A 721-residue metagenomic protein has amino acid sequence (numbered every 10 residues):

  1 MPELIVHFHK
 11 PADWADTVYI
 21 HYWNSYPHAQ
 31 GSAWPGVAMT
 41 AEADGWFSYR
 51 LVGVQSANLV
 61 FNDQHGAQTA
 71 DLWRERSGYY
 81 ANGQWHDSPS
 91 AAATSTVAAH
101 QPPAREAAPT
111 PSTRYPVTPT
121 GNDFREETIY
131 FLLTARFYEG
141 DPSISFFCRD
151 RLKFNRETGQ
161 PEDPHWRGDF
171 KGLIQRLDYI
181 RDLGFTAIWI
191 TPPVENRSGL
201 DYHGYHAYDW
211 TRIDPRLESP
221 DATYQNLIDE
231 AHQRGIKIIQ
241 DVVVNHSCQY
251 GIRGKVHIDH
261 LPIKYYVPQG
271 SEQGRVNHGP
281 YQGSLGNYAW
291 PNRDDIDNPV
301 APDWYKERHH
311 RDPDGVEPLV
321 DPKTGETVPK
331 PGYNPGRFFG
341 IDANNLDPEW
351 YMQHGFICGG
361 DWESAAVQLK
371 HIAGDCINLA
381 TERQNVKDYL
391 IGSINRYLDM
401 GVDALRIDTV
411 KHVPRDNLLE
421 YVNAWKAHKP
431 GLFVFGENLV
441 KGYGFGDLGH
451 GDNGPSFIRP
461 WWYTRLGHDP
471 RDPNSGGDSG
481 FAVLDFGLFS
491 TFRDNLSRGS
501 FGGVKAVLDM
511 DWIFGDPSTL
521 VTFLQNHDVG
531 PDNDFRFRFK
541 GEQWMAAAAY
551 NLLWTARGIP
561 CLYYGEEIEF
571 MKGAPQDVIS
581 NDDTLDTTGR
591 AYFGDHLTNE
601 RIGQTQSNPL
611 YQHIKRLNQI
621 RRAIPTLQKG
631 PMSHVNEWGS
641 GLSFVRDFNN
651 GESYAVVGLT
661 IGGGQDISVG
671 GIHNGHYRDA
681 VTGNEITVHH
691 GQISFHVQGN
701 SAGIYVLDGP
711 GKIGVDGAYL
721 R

Functional and structural regions predicted by a protein language model:
P2-V6: Structural beta-strand segments of beta-rich domains
P11-V54, Q64-R74: Aromatic-rich carbohydrate-binding modules that target alpha-glucans
W14-D16, A29, F137-F146, G530-N533: Short, solvent-exposed loop/turn elements at domain surfaces
I20, L132, I180, I190 (+10 more regions): Conserved, mostly hydrophobic/aromatic
W34, D141-F170, F535-Q543, E685-Q698: Short, polar loop/linker segments at the starts of domains and inter-domain junctions
E42, N58-V60, G78-Y80, I228 (+14 more regions): Active-site-proximal helices and loops of the catalytic beta/alpha 8
W73-H100: Extracellular beta-sheet/turn segments enriched in Thr/Pro/Gly and aliphatic residues
G121-E127, A135-M400, E420-N438, G444-F445 (+1 more regions): Substrate-binding/active-site clefts of carbohydrate-active enzymes
